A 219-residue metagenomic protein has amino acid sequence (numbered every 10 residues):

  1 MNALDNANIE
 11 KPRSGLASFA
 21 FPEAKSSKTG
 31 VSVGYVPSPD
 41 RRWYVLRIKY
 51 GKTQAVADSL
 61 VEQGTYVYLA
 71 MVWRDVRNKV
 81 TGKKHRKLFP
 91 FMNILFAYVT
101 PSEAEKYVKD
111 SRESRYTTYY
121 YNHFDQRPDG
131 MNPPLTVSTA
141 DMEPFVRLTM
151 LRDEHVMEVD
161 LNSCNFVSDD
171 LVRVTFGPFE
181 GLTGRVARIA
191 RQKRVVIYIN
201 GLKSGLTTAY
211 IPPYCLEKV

Functional and structural regions predicted by a protein language model:
N2-L171, V196, G201-V219: Acidic-enriched and Gly/Ser
E180-I189: Short beta-strand-centered aromatic/proline hotspots
A190, R194: Basic/aromatic recognition patch in beta-strand/loop cores that engages polyanionic ligands
